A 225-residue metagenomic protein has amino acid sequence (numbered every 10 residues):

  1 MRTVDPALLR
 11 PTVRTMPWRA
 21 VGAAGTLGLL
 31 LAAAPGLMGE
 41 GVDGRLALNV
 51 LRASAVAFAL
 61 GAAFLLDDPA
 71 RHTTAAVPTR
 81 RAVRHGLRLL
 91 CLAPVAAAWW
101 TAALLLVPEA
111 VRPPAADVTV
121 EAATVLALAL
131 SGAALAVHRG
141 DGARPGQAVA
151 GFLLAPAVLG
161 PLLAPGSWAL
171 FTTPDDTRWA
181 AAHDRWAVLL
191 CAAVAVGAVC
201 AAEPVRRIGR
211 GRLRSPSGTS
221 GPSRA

Functional and structural regions predicted by a protein language model:
M1-A47, A134-R139, L159-A225: Hydrophobic alpha-helical transmembrane segments
R10-A24, V50-V56, R81-H85, L154-A155: Alpha-helical transmembrane segments of integral membrane proteins, especially early/N-terminal helices
L27, P145-L159: Central hydrophobic cores of alpha-helical transmembrane segments in multi-pass integral membrane proteins
L37-M38, D67, R71-T73, A103-P108 (+1 more regions): Transmembrane helix-loop junctions in multi-pass membrane proteins
G41-G61, L87-A150: Secretory targeting signals
L60-P69, L159-S167: Juxtamembrane membrane-interface segments at transmembrane alpha-helix termini
F64-C91: Helix-loop-helix units of permease transmembrane domains in multi-pass membrane transporters, especially ABC
P114, A150, L154-A155, S215 (+1 more regions): Intrinsically disordered, low-complexity, compositionally biased regions/tails
